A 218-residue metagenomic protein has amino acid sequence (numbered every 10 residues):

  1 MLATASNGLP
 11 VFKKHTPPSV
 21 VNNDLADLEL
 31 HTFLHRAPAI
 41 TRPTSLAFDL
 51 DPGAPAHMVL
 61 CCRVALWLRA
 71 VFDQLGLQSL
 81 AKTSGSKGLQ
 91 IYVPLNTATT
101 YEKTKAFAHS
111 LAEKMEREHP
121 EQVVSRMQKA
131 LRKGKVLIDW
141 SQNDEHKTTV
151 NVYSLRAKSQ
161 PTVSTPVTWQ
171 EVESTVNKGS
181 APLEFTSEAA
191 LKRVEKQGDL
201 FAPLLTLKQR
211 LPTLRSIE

Functional and structural regions predicted by a protein language model:
A3-T4, V11-T16, L25-L46, P52-M58 (+3 more regions): C-terminal accessory nucleic-acid interaction domains of nucleic acid-metabolism proteins
P43-S45, Q78, G88: Short glycine-rich loop/turn motifs
C61: Active-site beta-loop-alpha junctions of metal-dependent nucleic acid enzymes, especially the RNase H-like/DDE
V64: Calcium-regulated, polybasic anionic-phospholipid
R69-T83: Active-site palm subdomain of RNA-directed nucleic acid polymerases
S79-G85, R126-A130: Short beta-strand
S84-V93: Short, conserved phosphate-binding/catalytic loop or strand-edge motifs used in phosphoryl-/nucleotidyl-transfer
Y92-T104: Catalytic palm subdomain of template-directed nucleic-acid polymerases, centered on the conserved carboxylate motif
